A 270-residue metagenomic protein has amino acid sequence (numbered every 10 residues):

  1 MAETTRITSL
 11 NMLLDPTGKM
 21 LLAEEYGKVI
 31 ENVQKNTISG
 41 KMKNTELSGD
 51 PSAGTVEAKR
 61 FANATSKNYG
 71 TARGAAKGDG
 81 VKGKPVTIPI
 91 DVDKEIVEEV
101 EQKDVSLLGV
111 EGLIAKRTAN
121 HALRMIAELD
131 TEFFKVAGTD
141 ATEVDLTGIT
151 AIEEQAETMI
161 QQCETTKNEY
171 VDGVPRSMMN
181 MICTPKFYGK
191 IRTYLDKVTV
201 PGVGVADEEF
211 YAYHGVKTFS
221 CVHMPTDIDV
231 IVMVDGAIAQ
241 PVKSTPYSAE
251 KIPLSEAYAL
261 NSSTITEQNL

Functional and structural regions predicted by a protein language model:
A2-I7, N11, M20-G27, E31 (+2 more regions): Sequence/fold signature of self-assembling virion shell proteins
L14-D15: N-terminal intrinsically disordered, low-complexity, charged/polar
L22-K94: Assembly/oligomerization interface modules of large self-assembling protein complexes
T87-L108: Extended, low-charge hydrophobic alpha-helical regions
E98-K103, M181-F187, Y213-G215, M233-D235: Helix N-cap / beta->alpha transition motif
E101-G173: Alpha-helical scaffold segments that mediate packing/assembly in large oligomeric complexes
A141-H214: Extended, solvent-exposed, turn-rich assembly/linker loops in the middle of proteins
